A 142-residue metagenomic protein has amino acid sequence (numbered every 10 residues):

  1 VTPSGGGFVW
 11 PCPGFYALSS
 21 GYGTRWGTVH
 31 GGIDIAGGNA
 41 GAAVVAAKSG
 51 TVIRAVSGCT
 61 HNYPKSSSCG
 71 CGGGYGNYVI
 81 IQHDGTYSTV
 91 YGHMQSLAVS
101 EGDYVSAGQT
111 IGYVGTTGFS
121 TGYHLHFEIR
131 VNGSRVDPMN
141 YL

Functional and structural regions predicted by a protein language model:
V1-Y22, S106: Intrinsically disordered, low-complexity, Pro/Ser/Thr/Asn/Gly/Ala-rich spacer/linker segments adjacent to signal
T2-S4, L97-Q109, E128-L142: Acidic, glycine-rich catalytic/binding loops that coordinate metals and/or anionic ligands
F8-C12, W26-G27, V44-V45, G72-G74 (+1 more regions): Extracellular/periplasmic catalytic domains that process cell-envelope and extracellular macromolecules
F15-A17, G23-G27, T51-V52, G58-H61 (+1 more regions): Active-site/binding-pocket entry motifs
H30-G31, N39, A46-A98, Y123-I129: Zn2+-dependent peptidoglycan hydrolase active-site motif and core
V44-A46, G50-I53, G102-V114: A structural signal for short beta-strand/turn segments enriched in small hydrophobics and glycine
G58-C59, I111-F119: Short, charged beta-turn/beta-strand-edge "cap" motif at the junction between a beta-strand and an adjacent loop
